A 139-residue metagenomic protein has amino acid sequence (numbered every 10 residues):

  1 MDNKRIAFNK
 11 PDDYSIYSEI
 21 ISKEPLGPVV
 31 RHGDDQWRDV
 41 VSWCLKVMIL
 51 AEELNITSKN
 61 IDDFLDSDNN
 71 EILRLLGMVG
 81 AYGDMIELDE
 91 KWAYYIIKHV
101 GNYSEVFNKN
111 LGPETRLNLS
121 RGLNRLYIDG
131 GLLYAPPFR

Functional and structural regions predicted by a protein language model:
M1-S15: A ligand-binding cleft/hinge motif common to bilobed small-molecule-binding domains
N3-K4, P28, K46-M48, H99 (+2 more regions): Functionally constrained cores in energy, signaling, and assembly domains
P11, E24-G27, L117: A near-ubiquitous, low-amplitude feature marking generic local secondary-structure context
S18-K91, G101, I128, L133-R139: Extended ligand-binding regions for polar small-molecule ligands
H99-F138: Intrinsically disordered, low-complexity segments enriched in small/flexible residues
